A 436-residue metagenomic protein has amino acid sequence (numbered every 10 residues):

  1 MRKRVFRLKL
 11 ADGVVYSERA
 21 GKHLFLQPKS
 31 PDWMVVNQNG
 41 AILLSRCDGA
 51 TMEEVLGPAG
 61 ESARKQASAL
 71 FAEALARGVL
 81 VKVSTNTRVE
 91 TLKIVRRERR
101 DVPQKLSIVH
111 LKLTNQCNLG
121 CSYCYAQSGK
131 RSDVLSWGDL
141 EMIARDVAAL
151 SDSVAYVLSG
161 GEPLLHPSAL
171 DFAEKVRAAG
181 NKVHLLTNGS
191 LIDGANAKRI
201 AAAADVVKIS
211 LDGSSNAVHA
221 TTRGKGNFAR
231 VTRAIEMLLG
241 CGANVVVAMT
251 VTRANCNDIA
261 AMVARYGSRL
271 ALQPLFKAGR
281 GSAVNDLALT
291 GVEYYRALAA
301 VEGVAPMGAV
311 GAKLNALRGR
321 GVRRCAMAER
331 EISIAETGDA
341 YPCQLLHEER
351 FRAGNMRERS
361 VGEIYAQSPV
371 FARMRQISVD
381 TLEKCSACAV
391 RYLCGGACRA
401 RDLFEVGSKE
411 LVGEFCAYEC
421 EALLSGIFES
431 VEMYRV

Functional and structural regions predicted by a protein language model:
M1-C47: Acidic, low-complexity/disordered tracts enriched in E/D and polar residues
D12, H347-V436: Flexible mid-to-C-terminal extensions adjoining Fe-S/redox cofactors in radical SAM and related proteins
S30, G120, G160, E336-T337: Residue-level recognition of short loop/turn positions
S30, S128-S132, A220-N227, D286-L287 (+1 more regions): Short glycine-enriched, charge-decorated loop/helix-capping segments at active-site entrances that position
L43, A50-A59: Short acidic, hydrophobic short linear motifs in intrinsically disordered regions
P58-S62, A69-E73, R77-V79, N86-R199 (+1 more regions): Conserved alpha-helical substructure of the radical SAM core
Q116, G120, C124-Q127, A328 (+4 more regions): Cys/His-rich metal-chelating microdomains
A203, S210-D212, A217-Y341, L345-M356: Radical SAM enzyme [4Fe-4S]-AdoMet core and its adjacent flexible, acidic and glycine-rich loops/tails across
